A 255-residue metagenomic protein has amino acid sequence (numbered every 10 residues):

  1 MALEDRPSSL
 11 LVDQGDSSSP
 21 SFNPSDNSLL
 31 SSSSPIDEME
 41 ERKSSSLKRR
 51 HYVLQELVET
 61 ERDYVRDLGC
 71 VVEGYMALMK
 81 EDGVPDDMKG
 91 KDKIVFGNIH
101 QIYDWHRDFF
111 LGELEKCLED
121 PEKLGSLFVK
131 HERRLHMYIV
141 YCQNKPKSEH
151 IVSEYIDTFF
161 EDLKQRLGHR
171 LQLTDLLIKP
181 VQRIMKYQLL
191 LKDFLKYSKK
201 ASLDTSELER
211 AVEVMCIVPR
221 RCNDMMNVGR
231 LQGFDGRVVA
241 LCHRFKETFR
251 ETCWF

Functional and structural regions predicted by a protein language model:
M1-G90, P146, H150-V152, L163: Proline/serine/threonine-rich, low-complexity intrinsically disordered regions
E4, S9-V12, D16-S19, H51-Q55 (+2 more regions): Membrane- and cytoskeleton-facing regulatory interfaces of eukaryotic small-GTPase pathways
S45-K48, Q55, E59-R66, C70 (+9 more regions): Heptad-repeat alpha-helical rod positions in long coiled-coil/spectrin-like domains
Q55-L57, L68-G69, V95, Y103 (+3 more regions): Conserved, well-structured core segments
Y75-G83, F109, E113-C117, F194-A201 (+1 more regions): Secondary-structure edge/capping motif, primarily at the C-terminal ends of alpha-helices and the immediately following
K80, E122, L127, H131-R134 (+3 more regions): Folded alpha-helical bundle/alpha-solenoid domain cores of large eukaryotic adaptor/scaffold proteins
D82-R133, I139: Helix-rich alpha-solenoid scaffolding regions
